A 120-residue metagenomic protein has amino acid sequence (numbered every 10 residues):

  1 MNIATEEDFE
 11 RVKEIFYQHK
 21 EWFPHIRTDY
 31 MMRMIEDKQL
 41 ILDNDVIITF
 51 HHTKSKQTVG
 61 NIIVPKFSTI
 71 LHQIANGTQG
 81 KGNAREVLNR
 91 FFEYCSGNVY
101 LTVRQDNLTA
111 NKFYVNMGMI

Functional and structural regions predicted by a protein language model:
M1-H25: Short amphipathic alpha-helix that is part of the acyltransferase structural core
K20-L42: Active-site rim helix/loop that mediates acceptor-substrate recognition in acyltransferases
D37-L42, I47, Q73, Y100: Short hydrophobic/aromatic beta-strand element in the GNAT-like acyltransferase core that lines or flanks the acyl-donor
N44-I63, I70: Conserved beta-strand in the GNAT
S68-G82, V103-R104: A short, internal acetyl-CoA/4′-phosphopantetheine-binding micro-motif in the GNAT/acyltransferase core
N76, G80-E93, N111-N116: Conserved acetyl-CoA-binding loop-helix of GNAT-fold acetyltransferases
Y94-D106: Conserved GNAT acetyl-CoA-binding A-motif
Y100-V103, V115-I120: Conserved catalytic-core motifs of GNAT/GCN5-like acyltransferases
